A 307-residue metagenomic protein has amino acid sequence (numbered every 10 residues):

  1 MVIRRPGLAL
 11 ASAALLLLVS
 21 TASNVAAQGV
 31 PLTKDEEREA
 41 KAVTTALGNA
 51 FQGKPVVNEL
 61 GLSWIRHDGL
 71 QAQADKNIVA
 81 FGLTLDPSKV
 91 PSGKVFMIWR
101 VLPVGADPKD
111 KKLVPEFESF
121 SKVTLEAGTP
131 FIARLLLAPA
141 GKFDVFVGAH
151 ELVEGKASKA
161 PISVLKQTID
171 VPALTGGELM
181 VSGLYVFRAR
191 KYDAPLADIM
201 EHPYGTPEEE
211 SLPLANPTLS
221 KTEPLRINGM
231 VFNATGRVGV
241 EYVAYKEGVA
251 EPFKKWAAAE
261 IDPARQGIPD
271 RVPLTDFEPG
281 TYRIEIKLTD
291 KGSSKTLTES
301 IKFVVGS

Functional and structural regions predicted by a protein language model:
M1-S12: Bacterial N-terminal signal peptides that target proteins for export
L16-V25: C-terminal segment of classical bacterial N-terminal signal peptides
Q28-S307: Intrinsically disordered, low-complexity terminal regions enriched in Ser/Thr/Pro/Gly and charged residues
